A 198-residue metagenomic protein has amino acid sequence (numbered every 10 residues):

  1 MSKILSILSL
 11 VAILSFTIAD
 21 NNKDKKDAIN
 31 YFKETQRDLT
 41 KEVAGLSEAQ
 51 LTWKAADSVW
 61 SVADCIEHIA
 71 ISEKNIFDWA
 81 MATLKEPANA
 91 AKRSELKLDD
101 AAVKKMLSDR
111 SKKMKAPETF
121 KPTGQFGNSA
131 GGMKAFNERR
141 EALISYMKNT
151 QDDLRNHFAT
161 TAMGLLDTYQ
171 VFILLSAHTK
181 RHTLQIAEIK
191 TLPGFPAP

Functional and structural regions predicted by a protein language model:
I4-I13: Sec-dependent N-terminal signal peptides
I13-D27, D78-K134, T161-M163, P193-P198: Short, helix-capping/interhelical loops that line the mouth of catalytic, cofactor-, or ligand-binding pockets
N22-A63: Start-of-domain marker
F32, G132-F136, F172-L175: Hydrophobic packing residues in well-ordered alpha-helices of helical domains and bundles
K41-A49, D109-T119, D152-H157: Short alpha-helical hairpin
W53-A102, S145, N149-P198: Short, contiguous alpha-helical
A135-L143: Mature, soluble, non-transmembrane domains
